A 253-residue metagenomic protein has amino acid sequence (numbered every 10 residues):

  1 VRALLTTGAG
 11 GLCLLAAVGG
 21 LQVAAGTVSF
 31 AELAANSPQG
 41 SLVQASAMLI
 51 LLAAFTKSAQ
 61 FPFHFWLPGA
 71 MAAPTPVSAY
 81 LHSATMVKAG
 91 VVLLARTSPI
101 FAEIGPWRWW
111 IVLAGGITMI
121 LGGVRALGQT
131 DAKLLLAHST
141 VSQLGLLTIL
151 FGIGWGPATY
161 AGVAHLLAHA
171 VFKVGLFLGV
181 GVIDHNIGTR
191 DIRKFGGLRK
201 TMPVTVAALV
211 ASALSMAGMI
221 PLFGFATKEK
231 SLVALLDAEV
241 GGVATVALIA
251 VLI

Functional and structural regions predicted by a protein language model:
V1-I253: Hydrophobic transmembrane alpha-helices and their helix-loop junctions in integral membrane proteins
